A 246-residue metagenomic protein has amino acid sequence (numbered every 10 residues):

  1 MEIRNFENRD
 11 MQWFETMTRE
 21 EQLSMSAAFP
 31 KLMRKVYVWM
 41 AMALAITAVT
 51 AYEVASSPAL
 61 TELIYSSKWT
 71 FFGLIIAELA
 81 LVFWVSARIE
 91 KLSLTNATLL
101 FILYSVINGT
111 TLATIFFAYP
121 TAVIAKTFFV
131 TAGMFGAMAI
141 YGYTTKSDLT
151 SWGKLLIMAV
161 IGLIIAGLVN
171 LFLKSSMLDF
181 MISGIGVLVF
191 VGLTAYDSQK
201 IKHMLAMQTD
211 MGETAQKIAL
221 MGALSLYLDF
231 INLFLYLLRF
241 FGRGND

Functional and structural regions predicted by a protein language model:
M1-D246: A hydrophobic alpha-helical transmembrane-helix feature that marks the membrane cores and membrane-interface segments
